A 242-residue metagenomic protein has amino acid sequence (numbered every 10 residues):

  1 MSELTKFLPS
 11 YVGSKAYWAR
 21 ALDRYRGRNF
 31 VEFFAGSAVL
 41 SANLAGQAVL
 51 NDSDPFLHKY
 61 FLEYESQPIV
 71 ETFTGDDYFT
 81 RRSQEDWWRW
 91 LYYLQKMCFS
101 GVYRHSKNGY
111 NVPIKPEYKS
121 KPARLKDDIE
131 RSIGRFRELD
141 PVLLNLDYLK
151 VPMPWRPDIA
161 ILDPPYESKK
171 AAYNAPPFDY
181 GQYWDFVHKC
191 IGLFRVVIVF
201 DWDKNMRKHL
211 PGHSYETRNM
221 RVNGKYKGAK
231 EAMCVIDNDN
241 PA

Functional and structural regions predicted by a protein language model:
M1-A42, L91: S-adenosyl-L-methionine
R28, A48, I159: Hydrophobic "anchor" residues on beta-strands that sit immediately upstream of conserved functional sites
V31, L50-N51, L146, L162 (+1 more regions): Active-site flanking residues adjacent to catalytic metal/cofactor-binding acidic residues
F34-V39, I129-E130, F200-N205: Short, polar loop motifs at secondary-structure junctions
G46-V142: Class I S-adenosyl-L-methionine-dependent methyltransferase module
H105-S106, Y110-Y118, Y166-G181: Mobile active-site "lid"/loop adjacent to the S-adenosyl-L-methionine
V142-D179: Active-site segment flanking the S-adenosylmethionine/decSAM binding pocket in AdoMet-dependent transferases
P176-A242: Long, positively charged, glycine-interspersed low-complexity recognition regions
